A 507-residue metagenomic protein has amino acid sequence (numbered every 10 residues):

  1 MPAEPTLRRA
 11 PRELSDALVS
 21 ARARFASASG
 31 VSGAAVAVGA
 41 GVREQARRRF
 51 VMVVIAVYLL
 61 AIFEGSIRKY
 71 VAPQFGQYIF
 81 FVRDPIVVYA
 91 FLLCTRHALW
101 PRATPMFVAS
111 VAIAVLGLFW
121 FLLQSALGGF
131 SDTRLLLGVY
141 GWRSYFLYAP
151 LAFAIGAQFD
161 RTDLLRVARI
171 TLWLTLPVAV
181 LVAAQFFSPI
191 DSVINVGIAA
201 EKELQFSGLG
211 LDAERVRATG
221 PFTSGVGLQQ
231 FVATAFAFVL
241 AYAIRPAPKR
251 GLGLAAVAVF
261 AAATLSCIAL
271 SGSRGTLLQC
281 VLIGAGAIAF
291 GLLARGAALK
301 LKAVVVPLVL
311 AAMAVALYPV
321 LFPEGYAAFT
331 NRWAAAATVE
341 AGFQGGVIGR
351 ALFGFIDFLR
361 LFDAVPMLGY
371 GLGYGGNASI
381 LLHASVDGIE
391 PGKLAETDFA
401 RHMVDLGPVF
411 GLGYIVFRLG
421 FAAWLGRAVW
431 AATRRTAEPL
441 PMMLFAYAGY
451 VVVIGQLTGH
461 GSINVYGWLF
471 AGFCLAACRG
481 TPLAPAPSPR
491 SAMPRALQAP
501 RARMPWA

Functional and structural regions predicted by a protein language model:
P2, A10, V180, F186-I190 (+3 more regions): A membrane-periplasm/extracellular boundary helix in multi-pass inner-membrane enzymes that assemble envelope glycans
R47-V54, L59, M106-L116, A154-G197: Interfacial loop-to-transmembrane-helix boundary motif in multi-pass membrane proteins
R49-K69, D84-L147, V451: N-terminal hydrophobic segments of proteins, predominantly signal-anchor/transmembrane helices of inner/organellar
M52-A61, A256-T264, A423-Q456: Loop-to-helix entry and N-terminal half of a specific, functionally important transmembrane alpha helix in multi-pass
S66, V71-P73, A327-L406, L425-W430: Long extracytoplasmic/lumenal interhelical loops at the membrane interface of multi-pass membrane proteins
A90-F91, I283-G284, P441-Q498, P505: Transmembrane alpha-helices of multi-pass inner-membrane enzymes
A168-S192, V196, G208-R215, T219-G272 (+1 more regions): Alpha-helical transmembrane segments of multi-pass inner-membrane proteins
I190-R217, Y374-F399: Interfacial juxtamembrane loops and adjacent helix segments that form the catalytic/substrate-binding surfaces
